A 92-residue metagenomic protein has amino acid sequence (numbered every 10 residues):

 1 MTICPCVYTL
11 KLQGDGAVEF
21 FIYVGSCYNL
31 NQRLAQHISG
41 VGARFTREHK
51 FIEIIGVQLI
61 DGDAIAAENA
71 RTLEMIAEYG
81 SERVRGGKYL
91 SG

Functional and structural regions predicted by a protein language model:
M1-V24, Y28-G92: Structure-specific nucleic-acid interaction/processing domains
